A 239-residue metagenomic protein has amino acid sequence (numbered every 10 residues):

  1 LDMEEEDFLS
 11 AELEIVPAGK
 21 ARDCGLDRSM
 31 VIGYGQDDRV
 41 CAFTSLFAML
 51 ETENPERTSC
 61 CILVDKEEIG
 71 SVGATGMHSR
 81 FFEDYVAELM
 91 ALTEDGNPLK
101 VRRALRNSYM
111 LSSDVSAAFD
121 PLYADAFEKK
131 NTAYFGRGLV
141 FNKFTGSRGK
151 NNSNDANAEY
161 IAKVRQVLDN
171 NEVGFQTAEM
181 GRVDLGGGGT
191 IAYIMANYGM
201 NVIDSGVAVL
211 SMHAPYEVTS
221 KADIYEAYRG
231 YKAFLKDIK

Functional and structural regions predicted by a protein language model:
L1-G33, E51-T52: Soluble metallo-hydrolase cores and metallopeptidase-like ectodomains found primarily in the secretory/periplasmic
D2-E12, P55-C61, D95-N107, L168-R182 (+1 more regions): Flexible, glycine/charged-enriched surface loops at secondary-structure junctions
E6, S116-Y123, F127-A214: Active-site-adjacent substrate-binding region of metalloamidase/peptidase-like peptide-processing proteins
G19-A21, L63-S71, G76, V115-A117 (+2 more regions): Acidic, glycine-rich active-site loops and adjacent beta-strand->loop/helix elements that engage anionic groups
L26-D27, S71-G76, P121-A124, Y216-V218: Short acidic, glycine/serine/threonine-rich loops at helix termini
I32-G73, R80, D84-Y85, G230-K232: Alpha-helical metal-binding/catalytic segments enriched in His/Glu/Asp
L50-L63, E88, V207-K239: His/Asp/Glu-rich mid-to-C-terminal helical/loop segments that flank catalytic regions of hydrolases
S79-L111: A glycine-rich helix N-cap at a beta->alpha junction
